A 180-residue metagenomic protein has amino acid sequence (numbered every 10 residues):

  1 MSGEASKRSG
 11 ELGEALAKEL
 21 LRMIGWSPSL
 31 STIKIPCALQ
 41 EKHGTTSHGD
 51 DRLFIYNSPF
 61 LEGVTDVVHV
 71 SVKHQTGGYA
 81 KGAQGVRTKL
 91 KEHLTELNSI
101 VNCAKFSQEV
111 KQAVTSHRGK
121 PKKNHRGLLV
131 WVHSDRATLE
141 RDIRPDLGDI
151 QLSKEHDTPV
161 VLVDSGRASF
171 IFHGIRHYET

Functional and structural regions predicted by a protein language model:
M1-D50, F54-T180: Intrinsically disordered, low-complexity Ser/Thr/Pro/Gly-rich regulatory segments
